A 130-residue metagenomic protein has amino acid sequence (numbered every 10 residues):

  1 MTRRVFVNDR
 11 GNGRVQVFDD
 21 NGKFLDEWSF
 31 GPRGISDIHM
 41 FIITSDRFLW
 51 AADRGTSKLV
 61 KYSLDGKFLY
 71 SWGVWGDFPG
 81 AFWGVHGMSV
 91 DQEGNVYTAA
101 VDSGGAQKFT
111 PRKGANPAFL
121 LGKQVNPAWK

Functional and structural regions predicted by a protein language model:
M1-K130: Eukaryotic scaffold repeat domains enriched in small/polar residues
